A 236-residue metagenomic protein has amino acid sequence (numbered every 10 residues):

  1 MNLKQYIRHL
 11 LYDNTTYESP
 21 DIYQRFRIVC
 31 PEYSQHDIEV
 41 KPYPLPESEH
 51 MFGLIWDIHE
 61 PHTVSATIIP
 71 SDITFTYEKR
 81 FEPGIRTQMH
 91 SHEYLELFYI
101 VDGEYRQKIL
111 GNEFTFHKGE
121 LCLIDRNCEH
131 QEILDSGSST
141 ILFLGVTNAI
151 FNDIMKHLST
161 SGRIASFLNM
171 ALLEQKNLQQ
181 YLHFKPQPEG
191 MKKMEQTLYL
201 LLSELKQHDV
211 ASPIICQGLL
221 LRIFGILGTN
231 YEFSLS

Functional and structural regions predicted by a protein language model:
M1-E104, F114: Generic protein-terminus/edge-of-domain signal
N2-L11, T15-Y17, V40, F52-T74 (+2 more regions): A hydrophobic/aromatic-rich effector-binding and dimerization subdomain of bacterial HTH-type transcriptional regulators
Q5, Q24, Q35, Q88 (+8 more regions): Residue-identity detector for glutamine
P70-S166: N-terminal regulatory/effector-sensing and dimerization cores that precede helix-turn-helix DNA-binding domains
L182-P188, L205-G218, G225-S236: Short, Lys/Arg-enriched, Trp-marked, Pro/Gly-tolerant hinge/linker segments that flank
K193, L219-R222: Charged catalytic carboxylate motif
